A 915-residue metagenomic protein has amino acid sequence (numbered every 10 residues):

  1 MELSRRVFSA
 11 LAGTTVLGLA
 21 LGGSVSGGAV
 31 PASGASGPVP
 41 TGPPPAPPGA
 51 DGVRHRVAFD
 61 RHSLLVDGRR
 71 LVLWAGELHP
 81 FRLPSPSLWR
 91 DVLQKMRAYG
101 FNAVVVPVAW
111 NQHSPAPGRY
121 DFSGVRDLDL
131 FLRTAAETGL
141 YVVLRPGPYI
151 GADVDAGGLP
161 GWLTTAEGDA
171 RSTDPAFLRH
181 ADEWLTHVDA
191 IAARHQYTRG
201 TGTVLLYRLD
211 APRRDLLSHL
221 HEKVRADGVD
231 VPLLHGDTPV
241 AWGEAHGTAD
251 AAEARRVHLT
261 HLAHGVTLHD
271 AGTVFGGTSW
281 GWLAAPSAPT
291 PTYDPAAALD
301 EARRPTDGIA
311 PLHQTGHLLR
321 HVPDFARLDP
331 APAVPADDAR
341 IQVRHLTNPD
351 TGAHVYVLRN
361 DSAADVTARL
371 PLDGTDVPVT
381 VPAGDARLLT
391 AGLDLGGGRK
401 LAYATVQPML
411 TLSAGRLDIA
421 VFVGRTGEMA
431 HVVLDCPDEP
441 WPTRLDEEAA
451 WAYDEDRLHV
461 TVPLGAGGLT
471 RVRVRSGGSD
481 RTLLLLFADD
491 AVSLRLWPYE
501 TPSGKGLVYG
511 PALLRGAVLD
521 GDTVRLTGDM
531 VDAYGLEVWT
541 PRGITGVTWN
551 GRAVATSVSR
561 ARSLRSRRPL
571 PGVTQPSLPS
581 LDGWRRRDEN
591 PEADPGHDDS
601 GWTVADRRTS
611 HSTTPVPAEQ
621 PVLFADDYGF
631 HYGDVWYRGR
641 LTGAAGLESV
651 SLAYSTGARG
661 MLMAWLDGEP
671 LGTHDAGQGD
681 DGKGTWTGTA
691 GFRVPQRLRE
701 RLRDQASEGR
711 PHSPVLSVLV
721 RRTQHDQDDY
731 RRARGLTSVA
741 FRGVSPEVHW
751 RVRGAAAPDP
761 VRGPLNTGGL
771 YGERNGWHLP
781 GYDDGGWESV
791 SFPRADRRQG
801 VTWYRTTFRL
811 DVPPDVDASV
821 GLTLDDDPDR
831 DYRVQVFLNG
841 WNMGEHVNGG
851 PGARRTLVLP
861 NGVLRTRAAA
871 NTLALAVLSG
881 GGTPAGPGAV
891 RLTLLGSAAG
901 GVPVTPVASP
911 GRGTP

Functional and structural regions predicted by a protein language model:
V7-G28: N-terminal export signals
S36-F101: N-terminal carbohydrate-binding accessory modules
G49, I309-T872, A876-P915: Non-catalytic C-terminal accessory domains or segments of carbohydrate-active enzymes
A75-S85, W110-R126, T165-D182, R208-R214 (+2 more regions): The substrate-binding groove and active-site-proximal loops of carbohydrate-active enzymes, especially glycoside
W89-Y99, V105-V154, R225: Aromatic-lined substrate-binding rim segments of carbohydrate-active enzymes
G118-S123, P148-R171, L283-T290: Aromatic- and acidic-residue-enriched segments that line the glycan-binding/catalytic groove of carbohydrate-active
H180-L233: Active-site neighborhood of glycoside hydrolase catalytic domains
K223-V231, H235-S287: Catalytic-core region of carbohydrate-active enzymes that cleave or remodel glycosidic bonds
